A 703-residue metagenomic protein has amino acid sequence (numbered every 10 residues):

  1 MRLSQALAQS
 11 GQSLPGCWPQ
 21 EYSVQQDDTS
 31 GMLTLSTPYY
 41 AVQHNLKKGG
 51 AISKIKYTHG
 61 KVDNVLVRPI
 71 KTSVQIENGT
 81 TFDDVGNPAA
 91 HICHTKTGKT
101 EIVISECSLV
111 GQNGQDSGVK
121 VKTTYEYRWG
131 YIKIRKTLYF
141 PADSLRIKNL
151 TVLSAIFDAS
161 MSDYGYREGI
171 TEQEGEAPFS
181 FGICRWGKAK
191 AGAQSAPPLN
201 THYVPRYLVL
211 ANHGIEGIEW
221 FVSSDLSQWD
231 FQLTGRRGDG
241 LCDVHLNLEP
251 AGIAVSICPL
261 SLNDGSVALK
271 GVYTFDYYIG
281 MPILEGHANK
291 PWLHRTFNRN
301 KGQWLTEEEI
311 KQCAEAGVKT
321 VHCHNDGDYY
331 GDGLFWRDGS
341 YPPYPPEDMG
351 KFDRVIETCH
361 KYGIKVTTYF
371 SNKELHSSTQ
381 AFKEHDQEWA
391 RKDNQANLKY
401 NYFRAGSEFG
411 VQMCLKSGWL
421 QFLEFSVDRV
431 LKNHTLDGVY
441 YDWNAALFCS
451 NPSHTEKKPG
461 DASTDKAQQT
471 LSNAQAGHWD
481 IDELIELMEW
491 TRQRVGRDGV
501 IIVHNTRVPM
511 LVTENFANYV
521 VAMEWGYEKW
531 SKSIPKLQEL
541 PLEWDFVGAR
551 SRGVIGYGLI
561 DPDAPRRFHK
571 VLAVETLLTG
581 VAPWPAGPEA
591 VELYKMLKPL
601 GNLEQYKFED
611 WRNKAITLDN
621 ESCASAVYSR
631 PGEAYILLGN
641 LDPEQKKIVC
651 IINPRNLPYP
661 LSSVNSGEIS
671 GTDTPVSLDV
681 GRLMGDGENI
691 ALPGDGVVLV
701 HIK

Functional and structural regions predicted by a protein language model:
L7, G11-L14, Q20, Q26 (+7 more regions): Polysaccharide-binding surfaces and accessory modules of carbohydrate-active proteins
L7, L14-P15, S23, D28-N113 (+1 more regions): Acidic-aromatic substrate-binding/catalytic surfaces of carbohydrate-active enzymes
S13-L14, S23-T29, S36, Q194-I310 (+1 more regions): Beta-strand-rich recognition/accessory modules
V267, D480-S670, A691: Active-site-proximal substrate-binding groove within the catalytic cores of carbohydrate-active enzymes
V272-T274, D679-K703: C-terminal beta-strand-rich structural cap/linker in extracellular carbohydrate-active enzymes
W304-G331, N433-H434: Catalytic domains of carbohydrate-active enzymes, especially glycoside hydrolases
G350-D353, E357, V366-H434: Active-site-adjacent "subsite" loops/lids of carbohydrate-active enzymes
C414-E514, Y527-S533: Active-site neighborhood of glycoside hydrolase catalytic domains
